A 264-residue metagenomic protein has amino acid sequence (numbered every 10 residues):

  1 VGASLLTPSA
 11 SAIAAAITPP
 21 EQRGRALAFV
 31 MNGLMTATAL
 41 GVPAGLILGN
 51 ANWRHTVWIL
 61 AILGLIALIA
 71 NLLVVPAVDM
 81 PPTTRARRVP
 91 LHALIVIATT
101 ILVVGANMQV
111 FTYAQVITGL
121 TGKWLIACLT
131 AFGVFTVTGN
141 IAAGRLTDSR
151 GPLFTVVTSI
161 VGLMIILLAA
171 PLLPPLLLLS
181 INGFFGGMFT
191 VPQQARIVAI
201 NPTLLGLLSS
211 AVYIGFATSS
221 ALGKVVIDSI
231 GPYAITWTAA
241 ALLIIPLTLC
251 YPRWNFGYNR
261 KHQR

Functional and structural regions predicted by a protein language model:
V1-N32: Cytoplasmic helix-loop-helix junction between adjacent transmembrane helices in 12-TM secondary transporters
L6-T18, M188-N201: Intracellular juxtamembrane helix-capping segments at the cytosolic ends of symmetry-related transmembrane helices
G49-I62, K224-L243: A membrane-interface helix-boundary motif in multi-pass transporters
A61-P81, L249-R253: C-terminal membrane-cytosol helix-exit motif in multi-pass small-molecule transporters
A93-T130, V137-N140: Extracytoplasmic gate region of multi-pass secondary transporters
G139-G151, I227: Helix-to-loop junctions at the C-terminal end of transmembrane segments in multipass secondary transporters
L153-Q193: C-terminal transmembrane helical hairpin of 12-TM major facilitator-type secondary transporters
A199-Y233, A239: A late C-terminal transmembrane helix in Major Facilitator Superfamily
